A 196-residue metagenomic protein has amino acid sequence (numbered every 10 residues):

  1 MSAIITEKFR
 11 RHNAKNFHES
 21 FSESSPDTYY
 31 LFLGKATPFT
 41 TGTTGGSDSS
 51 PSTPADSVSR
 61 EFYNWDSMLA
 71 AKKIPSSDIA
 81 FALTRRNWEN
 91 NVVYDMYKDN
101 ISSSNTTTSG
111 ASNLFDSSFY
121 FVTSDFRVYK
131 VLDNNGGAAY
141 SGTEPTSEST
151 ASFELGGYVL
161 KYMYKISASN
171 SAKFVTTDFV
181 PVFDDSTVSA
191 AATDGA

Functional and structural regions predicted by a protein language model:
M1-A196: Tryptophan-rich substrate-binding surfaces of secreted polymer-degrading and adhesive proteins
